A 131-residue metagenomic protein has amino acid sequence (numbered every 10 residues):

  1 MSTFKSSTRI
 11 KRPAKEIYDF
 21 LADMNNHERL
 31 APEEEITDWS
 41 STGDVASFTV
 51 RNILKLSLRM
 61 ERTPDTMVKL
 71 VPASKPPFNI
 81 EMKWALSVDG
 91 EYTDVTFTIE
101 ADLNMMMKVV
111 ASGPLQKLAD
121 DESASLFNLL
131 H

Functional and structural regions predicted by a protein language model:
M1-R9, S57-L58, A124, N128: Hydrophobic-ligand-binding modules of eukaryotic lipid transfer/binding families
M1-S40: Hydrophobic ligand-binding cavity/cleft-lining segments
I17-L21, H27, A46, M60 (+3 more regions): Hydrophobic pocket/interface hotspot
A22, E81, V109-V110: Generic recognition of short, well-ordered alpha-helical segments
I36-S41, L58-R62: Short, exposed beta-strand/loop patches in secreted or surface proteins that constitute
T37-S40, F48, L115-K117: Juxtamembrane/interface motifs at transmembrane-helix termini
S47-D94, E100-D102: Hydrophobic-ligand binding "helix-grip"
E100-H131: A conserved amphipathic terminal alpha-helix motif
